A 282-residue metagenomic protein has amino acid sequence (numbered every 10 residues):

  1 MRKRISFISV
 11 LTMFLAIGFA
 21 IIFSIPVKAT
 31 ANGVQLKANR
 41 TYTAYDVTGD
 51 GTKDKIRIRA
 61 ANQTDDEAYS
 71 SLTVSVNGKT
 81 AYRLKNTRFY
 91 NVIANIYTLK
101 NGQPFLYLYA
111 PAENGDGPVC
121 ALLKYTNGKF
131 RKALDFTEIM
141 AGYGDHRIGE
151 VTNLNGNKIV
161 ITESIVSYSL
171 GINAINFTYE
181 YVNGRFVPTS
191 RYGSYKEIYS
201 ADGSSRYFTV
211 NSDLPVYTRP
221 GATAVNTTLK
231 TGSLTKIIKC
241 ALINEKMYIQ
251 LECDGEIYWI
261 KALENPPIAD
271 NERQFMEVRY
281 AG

Functional and structural regions predicted by a protein language model:
M1-T12: Bacterial N-terminal signal peptides that target proteins for export
V10-I22: Bacterial N-terminal signal peptides
F19-G33: Sec-dependent signal peptide cleavage junction
D50: Acidic carboxylate motifs that coordinate Ca2+ or other divalent cations, activating on Asp/Glu
D54-I58, Y107: Structural core positions within WD40/WD-like beta-propeller blades
N91-A121, K129-Y207: Short aromatic loop motif centered on NTY/YTY
T189-G203, E252-G282: Boundary regions of SH3-family modules and the immediately adjacent low-complexity/disordered segments in eukaryotic
I198-Y248, E272, R279-G282: Beta-loop motif signature
